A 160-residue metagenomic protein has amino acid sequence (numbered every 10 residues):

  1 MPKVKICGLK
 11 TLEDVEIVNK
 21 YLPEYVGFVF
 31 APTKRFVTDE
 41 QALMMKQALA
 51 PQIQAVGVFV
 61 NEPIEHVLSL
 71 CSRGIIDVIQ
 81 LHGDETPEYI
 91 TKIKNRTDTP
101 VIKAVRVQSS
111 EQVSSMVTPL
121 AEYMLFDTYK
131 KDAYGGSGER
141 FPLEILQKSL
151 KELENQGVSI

Functional and structural regions predicted by a protein language model:
M1-I160: Conserved N-terminal beta1-alpha1 strand-loop-helix module at the mouth
